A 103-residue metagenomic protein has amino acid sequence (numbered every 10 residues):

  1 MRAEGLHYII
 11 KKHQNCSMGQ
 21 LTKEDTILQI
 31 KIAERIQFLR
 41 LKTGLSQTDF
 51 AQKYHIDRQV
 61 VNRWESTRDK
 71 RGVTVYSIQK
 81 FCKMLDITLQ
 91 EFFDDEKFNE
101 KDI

Functional and structural regions predicted by a protein language model:
M1-T26, F93-I103: Short, charged recognition helix plus adjacent turn of helix-turn-helix-like nucleic-acid-binding domains
E34, G44-L45, V73-Y76: Residue-level signal for the short linker/turn that defines the boundary of a DNA-recognition helix
Q37, L41, H55, S66 (+1 more regions): Residue-level detection of the helix-turn-helix DNA-binding "recognition helix"
L41, Q52, K83: Alpha-helical residues within the helix-turn-helix
G44-W64: Short alpha-helical DNA-recognition segment
R68-K83: Short, basic-rich loop-to-helix N-cap that marks the start of a DNA-contacting helix
K80-D94: Intrinsically disordered, low-complexity basic tails/linkers immediately adjacent to helix-turn-helix/homeobox/MYB/SANT
